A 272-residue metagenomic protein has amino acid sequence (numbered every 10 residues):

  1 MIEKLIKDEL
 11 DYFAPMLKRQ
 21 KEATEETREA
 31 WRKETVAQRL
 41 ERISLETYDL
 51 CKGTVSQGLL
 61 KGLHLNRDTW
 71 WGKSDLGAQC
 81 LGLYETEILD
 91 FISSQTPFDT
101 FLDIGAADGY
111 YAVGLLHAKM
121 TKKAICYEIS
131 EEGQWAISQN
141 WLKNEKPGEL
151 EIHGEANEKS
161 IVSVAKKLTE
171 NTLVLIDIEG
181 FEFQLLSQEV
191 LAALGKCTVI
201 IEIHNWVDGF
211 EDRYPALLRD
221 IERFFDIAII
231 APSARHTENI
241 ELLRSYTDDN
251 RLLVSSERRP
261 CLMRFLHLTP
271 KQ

Functional and structural regions predicted by a protein language model:
M1-Y127, W135-N140, K146-E149, S163-T169 (+1 more regions): S-adenosyl-L-methionine
T100, A106-D108, E149-D212: Active-site segment flanking the S-adenosylmethionine/decSAM binding pocket in AdoMet-dependent transferases
A118, K143, L186, V190-L194 (+1 more regions): Glycine-rich, phosphate-binding/catalytic loops in enzymes
S130: Conserved SAM/SAH-binding beta-strand->alpha-helix loop
A156, I203, F225, A231-A234: Residues at the C-termini of beta-strands that transition into short coil/loop
F210-F224: Short alpha-helix
